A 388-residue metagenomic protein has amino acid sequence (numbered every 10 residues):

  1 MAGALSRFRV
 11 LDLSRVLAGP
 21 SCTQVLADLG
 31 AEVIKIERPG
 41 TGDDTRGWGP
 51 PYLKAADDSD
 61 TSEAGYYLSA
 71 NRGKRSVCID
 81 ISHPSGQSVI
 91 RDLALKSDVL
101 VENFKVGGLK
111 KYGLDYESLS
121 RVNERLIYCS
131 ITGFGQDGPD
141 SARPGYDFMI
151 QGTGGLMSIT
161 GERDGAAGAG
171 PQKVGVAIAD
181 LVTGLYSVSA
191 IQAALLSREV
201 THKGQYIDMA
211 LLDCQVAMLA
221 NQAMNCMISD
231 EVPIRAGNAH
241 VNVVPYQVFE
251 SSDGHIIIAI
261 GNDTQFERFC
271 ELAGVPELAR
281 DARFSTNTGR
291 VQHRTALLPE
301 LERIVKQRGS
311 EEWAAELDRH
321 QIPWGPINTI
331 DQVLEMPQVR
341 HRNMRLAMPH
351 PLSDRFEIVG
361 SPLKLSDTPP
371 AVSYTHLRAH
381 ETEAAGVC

Functional and structural regions predicted by a protein language model:
M1-A190, A194-V200, R378, V387: N-terminal helix-loop segment corresponding to the beta1-alpha1 unit of nucleotide/adenylate-binding folds
G40, F134-G135, L211-V216, D253 (+2 more regions): Glycine-rich beta-alpha junction loops
D58-S59, Y67, A236-V241, Y246-V248 (+3 more regions): Short Gly/Pro-enriched turn/cap motifs at secondary-structure boundaries
Q136, A166-A177, E199-Q215, I234-V241 (+1 more regions): Conserved Rossmann-fold dehydrogenase catalytic segment
D164, G184-G204, A217-I228, C270-P276: Oxidoreductase and adenylate-handling cofactor-binding alpha/beta cores
V244-H320, W324, P337: Aromatic-enriched alpha-helical interface/lid elements that frame and gate functional surfaces
H320-P370: A glycine-rich dinucleotide-binding beta-alpha-beta segment and adjacent secondary-structure elements that constitute
T375-T382: Conserved small/polar residues in nucleotide/adenosyl-binding loops
